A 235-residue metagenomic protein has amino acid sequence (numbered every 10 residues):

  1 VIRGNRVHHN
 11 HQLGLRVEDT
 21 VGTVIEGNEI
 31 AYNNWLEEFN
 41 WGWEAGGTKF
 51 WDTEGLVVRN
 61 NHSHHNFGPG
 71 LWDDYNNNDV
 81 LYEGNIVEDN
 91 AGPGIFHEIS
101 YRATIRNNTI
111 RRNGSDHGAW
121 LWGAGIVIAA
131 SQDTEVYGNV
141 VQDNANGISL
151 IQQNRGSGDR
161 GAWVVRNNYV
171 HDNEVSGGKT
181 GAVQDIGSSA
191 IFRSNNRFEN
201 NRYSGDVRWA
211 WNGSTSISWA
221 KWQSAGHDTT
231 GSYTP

Functional and structural regions predicted by a protein language model:
V1-P235: Extracellular parallel beta-helix/beta-solenoid repeat domains
